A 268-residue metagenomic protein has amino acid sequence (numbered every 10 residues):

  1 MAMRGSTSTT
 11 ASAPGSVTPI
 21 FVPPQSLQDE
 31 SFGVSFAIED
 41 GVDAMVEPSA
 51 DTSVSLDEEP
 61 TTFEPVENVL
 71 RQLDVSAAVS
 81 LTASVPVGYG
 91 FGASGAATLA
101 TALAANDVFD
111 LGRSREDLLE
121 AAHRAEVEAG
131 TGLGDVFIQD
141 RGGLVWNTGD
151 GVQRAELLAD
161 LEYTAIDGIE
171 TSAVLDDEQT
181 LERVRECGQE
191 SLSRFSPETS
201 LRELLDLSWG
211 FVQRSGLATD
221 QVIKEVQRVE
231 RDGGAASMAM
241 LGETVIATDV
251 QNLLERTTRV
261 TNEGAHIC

Functional and structural regions predicted by a protein language model:
M1-V87, E255-C268: ATP-binding N-lobe of GHMP and related small-molecule kinases
V22, E47, I138-R141, V145-T148 (+1 more regions): Short beta-strand-to-turn element immediately C-terminal to the catalytic PLP-Schiff-base lysine in fold type I
A37, S84, G88-T98, E126-G142: FAD-binding core of FAD-dependent oxidoreductases, characterized by glycine-rich FAD pyrophosphate-binding loops
D74-V85, E120-A125, Q221-D232: Short, hydrophobic/aliphatic alpha-helical segments
F91-E116: DPxDG-like acidic metal-binding loop motif
N106-D107, G151-C268: C-terminal nucleotide
R115-L157: Alpha/beta catalytic cores of group-transfer enzymes, especially the acyltransferase/condensing modules of polyketide
